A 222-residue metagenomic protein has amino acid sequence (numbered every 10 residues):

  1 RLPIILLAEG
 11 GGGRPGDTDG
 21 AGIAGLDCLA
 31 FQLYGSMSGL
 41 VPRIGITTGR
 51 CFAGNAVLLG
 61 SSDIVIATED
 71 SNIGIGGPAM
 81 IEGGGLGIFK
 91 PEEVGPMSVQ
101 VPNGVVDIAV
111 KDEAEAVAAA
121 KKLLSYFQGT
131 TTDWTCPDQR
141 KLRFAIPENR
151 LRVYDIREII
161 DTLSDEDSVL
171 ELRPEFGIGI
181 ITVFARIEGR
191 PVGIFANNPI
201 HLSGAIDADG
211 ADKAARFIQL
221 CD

Functional and structural regions predicted by a protein language model:
R1-G35, I44-T48, V183-R186, R190-D222: Cleft-lining beta-strand/loop regions that shape enzyme active-site pockets
A8-T132: Conserved catalytic cores of soluble enzyme domains, especially glycine-rich substrate-binding beta-alpha loops
M97-V99, V110-V192, A196, I200-I218: Intrinsically disordered, low-complexity segments enriched in small/flexible residues
